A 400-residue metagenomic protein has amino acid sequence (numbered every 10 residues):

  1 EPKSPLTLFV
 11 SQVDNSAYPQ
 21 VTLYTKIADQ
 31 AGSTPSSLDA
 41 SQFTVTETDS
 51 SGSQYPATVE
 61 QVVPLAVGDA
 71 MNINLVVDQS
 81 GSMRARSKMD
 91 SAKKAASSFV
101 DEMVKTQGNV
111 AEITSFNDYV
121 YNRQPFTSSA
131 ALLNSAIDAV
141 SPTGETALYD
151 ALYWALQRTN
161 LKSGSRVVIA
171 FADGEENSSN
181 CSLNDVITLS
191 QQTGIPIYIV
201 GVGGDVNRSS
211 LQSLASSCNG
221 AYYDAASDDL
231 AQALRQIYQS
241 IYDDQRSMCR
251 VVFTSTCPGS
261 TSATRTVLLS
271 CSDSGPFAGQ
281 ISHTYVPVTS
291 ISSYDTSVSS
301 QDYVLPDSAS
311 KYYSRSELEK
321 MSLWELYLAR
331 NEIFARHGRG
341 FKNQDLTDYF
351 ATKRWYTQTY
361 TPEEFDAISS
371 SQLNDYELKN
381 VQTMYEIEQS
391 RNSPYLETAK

Functional and structural regions predicted by a protein language model:
E1-S4: Proline/serine/threonine-rich low-complexity linkers at boundaries of modular beta-sandwich domains
V10, N15-N74, Q79-K88: Acidic, polar low-complexity linker/tail segments
D14-P19, S216, Y223-Y294: C-terminal "exit" segments of structured domains
K26, I73-G81, F116, Y303-R315 (+1 more regions): Acidic/histidine-rich, surface-exposed loop or edge segments in extracytoplasmic proteins
M71, V77, K88-K93, S97 (+5 more regions): Exposed acidic/Ser/Thr-rich ligand/metal-binding surfaces
G204-S213: Short, glycine/polar-rich helix-capping loops at beta-to-alpha or helix-loop-helix junctions that flank or form
E317-Q358: Amphipathic alpha-helical packing elements
F341, D348-K400: Compact alpha-helical subdomains of small soluble proteins
